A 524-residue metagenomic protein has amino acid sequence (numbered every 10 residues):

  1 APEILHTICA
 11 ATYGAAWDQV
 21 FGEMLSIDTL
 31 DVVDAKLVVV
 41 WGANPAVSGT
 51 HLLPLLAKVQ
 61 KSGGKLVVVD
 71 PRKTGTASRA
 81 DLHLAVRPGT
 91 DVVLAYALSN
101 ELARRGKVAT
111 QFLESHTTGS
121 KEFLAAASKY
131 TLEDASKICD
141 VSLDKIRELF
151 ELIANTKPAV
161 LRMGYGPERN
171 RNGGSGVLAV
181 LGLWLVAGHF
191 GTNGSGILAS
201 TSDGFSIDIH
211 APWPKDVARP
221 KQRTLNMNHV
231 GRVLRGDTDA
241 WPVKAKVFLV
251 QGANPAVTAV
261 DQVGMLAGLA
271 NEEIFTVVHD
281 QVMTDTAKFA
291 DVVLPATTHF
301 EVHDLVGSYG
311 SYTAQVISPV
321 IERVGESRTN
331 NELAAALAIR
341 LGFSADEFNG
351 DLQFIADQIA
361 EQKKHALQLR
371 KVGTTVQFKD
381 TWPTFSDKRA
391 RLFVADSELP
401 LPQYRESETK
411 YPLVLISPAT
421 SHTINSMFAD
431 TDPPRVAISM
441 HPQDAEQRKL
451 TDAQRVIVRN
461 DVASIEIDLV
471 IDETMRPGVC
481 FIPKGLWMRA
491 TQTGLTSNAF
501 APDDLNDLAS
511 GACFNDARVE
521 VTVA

Functional and structural regions predicted by a protein language model:
A1-V68, T76-S78, V92-Y96, L181-F289 (+4 more regions): Extended redox/cofactor-interaction regions of prokaryotic respiratory oxidoreductases
G63, V67, R72-T156: Long, well-ordered, tryptophan-enriched scaffold segments
T74-R79, A126-T131, K157-M163, K244-K246 (+1 more regions): Short acidic (Asp/Glu) and glycine-rich catalytic loops that position anionic groups and cofactors
S78-V86, T297-F300, T313-V324: Short beta-alpha connecting loops at secondary-structure transitions that line or flank enzyme active sites
A109-T110, I146, V160-L161, H189-A199 (+6 more regions): Acidic/polar loop patches that form or flank catalytic/metal-binding clefts of enzymes that bind anionic ligands
S115-T117, I153, G196-I207, N349-Q362 (+1 more regions): A glycine-rich phosphate-binding loop feature that marks nucleotide/adenosyl-phosphate handling sites
K137-V141, G164-R171, A253-P255: Conserved short loop/turn motifs at secondary-structure junctions
V324-T375, S426-S439, Q443-A524: Long, contiguous, secondary-structure-rich segments that constitute the structural scaffold of globular domains
